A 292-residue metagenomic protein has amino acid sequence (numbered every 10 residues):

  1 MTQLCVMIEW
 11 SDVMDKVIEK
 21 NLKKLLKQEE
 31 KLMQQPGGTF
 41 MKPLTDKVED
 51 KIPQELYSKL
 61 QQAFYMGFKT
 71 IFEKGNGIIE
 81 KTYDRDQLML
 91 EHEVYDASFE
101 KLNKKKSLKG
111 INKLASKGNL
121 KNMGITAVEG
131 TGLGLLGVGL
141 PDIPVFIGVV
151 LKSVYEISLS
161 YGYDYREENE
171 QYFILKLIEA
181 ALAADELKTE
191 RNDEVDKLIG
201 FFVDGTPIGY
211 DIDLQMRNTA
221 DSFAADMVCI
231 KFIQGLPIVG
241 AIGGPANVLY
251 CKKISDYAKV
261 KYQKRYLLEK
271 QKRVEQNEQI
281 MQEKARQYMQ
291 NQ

Functional and structural regions predicted by a protein language model:
M1-V128, Y155-Q292: Terminal, membrane-proximal amphipathic helices and intrinsically disordered targeting/regulatory segments
E129-P141, I238: Transmembrane alpha-helix interface/packing and boundary motifs in multi-pass membrane proteins, characterized by
D142-I147: Internal active-site segments that recognize and position negatively charged phosphoryl groups and nucleotide moieties
V149-S153: Structural signature of FAD isoalloxazine-binding scaffolds in flavoprotein oxidoreductases
